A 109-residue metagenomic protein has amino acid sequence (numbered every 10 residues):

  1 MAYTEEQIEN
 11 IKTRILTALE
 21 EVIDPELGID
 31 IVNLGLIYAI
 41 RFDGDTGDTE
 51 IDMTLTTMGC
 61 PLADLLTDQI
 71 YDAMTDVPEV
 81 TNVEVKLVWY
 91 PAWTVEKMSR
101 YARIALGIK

Functional and structural regions predicted by a protein language model:
M1-K109: Domain-level signature for proteins that mediate thiol-based redox and metal-cofactor handling
